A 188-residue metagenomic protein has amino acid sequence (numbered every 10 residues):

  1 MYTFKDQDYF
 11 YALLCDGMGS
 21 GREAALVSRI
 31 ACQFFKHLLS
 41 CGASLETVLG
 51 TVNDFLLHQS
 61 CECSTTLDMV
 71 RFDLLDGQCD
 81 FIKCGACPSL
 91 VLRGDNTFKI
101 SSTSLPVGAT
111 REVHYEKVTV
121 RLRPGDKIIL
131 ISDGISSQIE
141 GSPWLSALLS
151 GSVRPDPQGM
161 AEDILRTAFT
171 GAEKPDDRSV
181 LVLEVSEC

Functional and structural regions predicted by a protein language model:
M1-F10, S64-L67, K99-G141, E173: Acidic loop->beta-strand submotif enriched in PP2C/PPM serine/threonine phosphatases
D6-D8, L74-D76, C188: Short strand-connecting beta-turns/loops that link adjacent beta-strands
A12-L13, F81: Short glycine-aspartate micro-motif
G19-C41, D126-P175, C188: Active-site-proximal, acidic helix/loop segment immediately C-terminal to a metal-coordinating Asp/Glu
R22-L26, V91-G94, A109-H114, E140-S142: A short, polar/proline- and glycine-enriched secondary-structure boundary/capping micro-motif
A25-G94, A168-D176, L183: Catalytic core of PPM/PP2C metal-dependent serine/threonine phosphatase domains
